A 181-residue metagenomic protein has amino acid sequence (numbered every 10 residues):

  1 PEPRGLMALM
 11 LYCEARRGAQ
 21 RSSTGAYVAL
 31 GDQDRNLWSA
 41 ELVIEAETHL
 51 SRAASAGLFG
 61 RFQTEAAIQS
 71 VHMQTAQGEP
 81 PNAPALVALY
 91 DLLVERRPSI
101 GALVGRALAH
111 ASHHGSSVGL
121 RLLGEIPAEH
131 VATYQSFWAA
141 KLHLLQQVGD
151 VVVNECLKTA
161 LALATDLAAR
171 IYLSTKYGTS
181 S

Functional and structural regions predicted by a protein language model:
P1-D91: Amphipathic helix-loop-helix modules that constitute alpha-helical solenoid scaffolds
E2, E65, G101-A102, S136 (+1 more regions): Start-of-helix register in tetratricopeptide repeats
L6, M10-C13, Q69, G105 (+3 more regions): "A position-specific structural signal for the A-helix of alpha-solenoid helical repeats
A15, H114, V148-G149: Residue-level detector of the short coil/turn that links helix A to helix B within each tetratricopeptide repeat
L50, A83, Y90, L123-G124 (+2 more regions): Inward-facing hydrophobic residues that define packing positions of alpha-helical scaffold repeats
S55-A56, D91-R96, E125-A132, L161-D166: Solenoid-like repeat scaffolds
